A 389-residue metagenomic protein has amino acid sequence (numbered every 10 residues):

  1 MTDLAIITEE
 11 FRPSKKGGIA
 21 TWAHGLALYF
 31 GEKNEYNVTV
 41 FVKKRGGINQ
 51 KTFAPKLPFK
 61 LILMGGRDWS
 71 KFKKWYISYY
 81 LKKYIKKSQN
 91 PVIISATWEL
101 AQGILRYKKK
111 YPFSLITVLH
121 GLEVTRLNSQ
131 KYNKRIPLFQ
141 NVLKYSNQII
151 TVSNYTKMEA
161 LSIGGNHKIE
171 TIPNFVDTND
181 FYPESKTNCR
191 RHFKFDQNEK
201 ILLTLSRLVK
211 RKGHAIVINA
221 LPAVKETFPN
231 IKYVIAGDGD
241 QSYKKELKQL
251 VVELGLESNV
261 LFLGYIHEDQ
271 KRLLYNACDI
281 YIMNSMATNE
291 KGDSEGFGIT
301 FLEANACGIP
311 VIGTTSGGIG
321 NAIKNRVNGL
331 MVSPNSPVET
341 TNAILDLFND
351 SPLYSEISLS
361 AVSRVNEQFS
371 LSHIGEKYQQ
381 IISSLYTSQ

Functional and structural regions predicted by a protein language model:
S95-L100, L119: Short His-centered aromatic/hydrophobic patch
Y155, F175: Carbohydrate-associated surface elements
Y182-F195: A short helix/loop element that forms part of the nucleotide-sugar donor recognition site in Leloir-type
D196-K212, I218-L221, V234: Conserved donor-binding/catalytic core segment of Leloir-type glycosyltransferases
K245-Q270: Nucleotide-activated donor-binding/catalytic signature segment of Leloir-type glycosyltransferases, i.e., the conserved
N276-S294, I309: Acidic donor-binding loop of glycosyltransferase active sites
F301, A306, P310-G313, I323: Short hydrophobic beta-strand element within catalytic cores of glycosyltransferases and related nucleotide-activated
K324-R326, L330-P337, D346-P352: Conserved acidic donor-binding segment of nucleotide-sugar-dependent glycosyltransferases
